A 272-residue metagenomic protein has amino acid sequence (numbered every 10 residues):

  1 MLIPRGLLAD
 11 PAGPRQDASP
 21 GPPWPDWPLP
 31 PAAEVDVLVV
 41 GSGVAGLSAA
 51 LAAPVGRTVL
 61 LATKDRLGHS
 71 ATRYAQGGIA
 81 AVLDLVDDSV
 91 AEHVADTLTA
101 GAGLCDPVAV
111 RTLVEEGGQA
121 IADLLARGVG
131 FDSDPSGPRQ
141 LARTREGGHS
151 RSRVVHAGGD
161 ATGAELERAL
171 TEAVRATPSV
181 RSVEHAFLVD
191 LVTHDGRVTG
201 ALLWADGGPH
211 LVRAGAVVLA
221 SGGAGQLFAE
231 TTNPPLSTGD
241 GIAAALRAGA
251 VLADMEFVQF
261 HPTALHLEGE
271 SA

Functional and structural regions predicted by a protein language model:
M1-A95, A161-A272: Residues forming the flavin
I3, A53, G77, R127-A157: Beta1-alpha1 glycine-rich phosphate/pyrophosphate-binding loop at the start of Rossmann-like nucleotide-binding domains
A80-V86, L98-G103, T112, H156-D160: Short beta-strand and adjoining strand-loop segment in the mid-core of the Rossmann-like NAD(P)-dependent dehydrogenase
A100-A142: Rossmann-like flavin
G103-P107, Q140-E167, G225-A229: Helix-loop-beta segment of a Rossmann-like dinucleotide-binding subdomain
A120, S150-R151, A244, S271: Alpha-helix boundary/capping detector
